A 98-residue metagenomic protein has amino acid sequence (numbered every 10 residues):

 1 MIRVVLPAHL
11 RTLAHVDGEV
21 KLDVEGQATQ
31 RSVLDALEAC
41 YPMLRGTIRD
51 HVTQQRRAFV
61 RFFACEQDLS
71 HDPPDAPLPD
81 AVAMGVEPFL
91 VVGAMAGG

Functional and structural regions predicted by a protein language model:
M1-G97: Ubiquitin-like/PB1-type beta-grasp interaction modules and other compact soluble beta-rich domains
